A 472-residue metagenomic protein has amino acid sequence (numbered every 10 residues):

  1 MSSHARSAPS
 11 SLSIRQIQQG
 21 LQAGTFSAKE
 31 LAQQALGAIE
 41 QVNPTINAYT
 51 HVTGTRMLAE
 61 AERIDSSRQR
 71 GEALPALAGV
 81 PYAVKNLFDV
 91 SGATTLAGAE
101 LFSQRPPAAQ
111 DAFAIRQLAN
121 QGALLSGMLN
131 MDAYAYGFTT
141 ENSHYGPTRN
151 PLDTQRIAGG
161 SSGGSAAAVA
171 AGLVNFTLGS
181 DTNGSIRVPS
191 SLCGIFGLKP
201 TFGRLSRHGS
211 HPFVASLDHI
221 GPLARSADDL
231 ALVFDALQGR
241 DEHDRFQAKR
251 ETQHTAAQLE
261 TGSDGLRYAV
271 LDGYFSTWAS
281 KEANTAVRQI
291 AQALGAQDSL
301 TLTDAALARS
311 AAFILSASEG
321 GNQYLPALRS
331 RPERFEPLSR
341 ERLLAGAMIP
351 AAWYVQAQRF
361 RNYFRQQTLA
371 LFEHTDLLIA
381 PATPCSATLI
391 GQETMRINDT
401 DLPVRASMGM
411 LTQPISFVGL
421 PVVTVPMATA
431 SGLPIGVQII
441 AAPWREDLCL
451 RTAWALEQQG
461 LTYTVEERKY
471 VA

Functional and structural regions predicted by a protein language model:
M1-A59, V465-A472: An N-terminal boundary/leader segment
A5, L77-E100, G262-L271, I314-L369 (+3 more regions): Short helix-loop capping/hinge segments that flank enzyme active sites or metal/cofactor-binding pockets
Q16-Q22, A38, S66, G262 (+2 more regions): Serine-dependent amide/ester hydrolase catalytic core
I17-A23, F102-P106, D218-R225, L344-I349 (+1 more regions): Short, well-ordered beta-strand elements within core beta-sheets of diverse protein domains
A28-Q33, E62-D65, A279-T301, L325-S330 (+2 more regions): Acyltransferase
A35, M57, L230, Y268 (+4 more regions): Residue-level signal for inorganic ion chemistry
Q41, A171-Y274, R288, A293 (+4 more regions): Structural helix-boundary/capping segments
L77-I220, G273, A380-T400: Short glycine/serine-rich loop/turn segments
